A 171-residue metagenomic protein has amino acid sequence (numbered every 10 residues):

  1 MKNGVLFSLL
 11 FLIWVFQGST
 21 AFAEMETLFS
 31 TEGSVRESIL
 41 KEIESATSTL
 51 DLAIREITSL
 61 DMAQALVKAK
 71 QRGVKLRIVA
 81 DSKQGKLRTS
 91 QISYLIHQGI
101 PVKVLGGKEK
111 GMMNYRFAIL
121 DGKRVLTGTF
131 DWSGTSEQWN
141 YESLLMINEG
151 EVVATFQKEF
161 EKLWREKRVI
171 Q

Functional and structural regions predicted by a protein language model:
M1-V5: Positively charged n-region of N-terminal signal peptides that target proteins for export
F7-Q17: Bacterial N-terminal signal peptides
T20-M25: Boundary at the C-terminal end of the N-terminal hydrophobic targeting segment
E32, E37, V79, V102-M112: N-terminal post-signal-peptidase region of extra-cytosolic proteins
E37, L120, R124-Q171: Signature of lipid phosphatidyltransferase scaffolds
K41-P101: Primarily the HKD phosphodiesterase
D51-A53, R77-A80, K103-V104, A118 (+2 more regions): Structural recognition of the beta-strand scaffold that forms the well-ordered cores of secreted hydrolase catalytic
E56-L60, S82-K86, K108-M112, R124-V125 (+2 more regions): Solvent-exposed loop/turn segments at secondary-structure junctions within structured extracellular/periplasmic domains
